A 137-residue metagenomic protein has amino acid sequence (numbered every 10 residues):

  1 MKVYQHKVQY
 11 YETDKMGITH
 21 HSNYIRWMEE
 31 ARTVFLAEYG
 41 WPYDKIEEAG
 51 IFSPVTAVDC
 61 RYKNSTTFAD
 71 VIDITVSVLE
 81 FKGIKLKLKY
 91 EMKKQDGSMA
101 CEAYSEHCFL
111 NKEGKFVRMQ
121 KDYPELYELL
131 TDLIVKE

Functional and structural regions predicted by a protein language model:
M1-V55, K112-E137: Hot-dog-fold acyl-thioester-processing enzymes
K2-Y4, T67-F68, L79-E137: HotDog/MaoC-like acyl-thioester-processing domains
F35-L86, A100: Hydrophobic beta-strand-centered segment that forms part of the acyl-chain substrate-binding groove
